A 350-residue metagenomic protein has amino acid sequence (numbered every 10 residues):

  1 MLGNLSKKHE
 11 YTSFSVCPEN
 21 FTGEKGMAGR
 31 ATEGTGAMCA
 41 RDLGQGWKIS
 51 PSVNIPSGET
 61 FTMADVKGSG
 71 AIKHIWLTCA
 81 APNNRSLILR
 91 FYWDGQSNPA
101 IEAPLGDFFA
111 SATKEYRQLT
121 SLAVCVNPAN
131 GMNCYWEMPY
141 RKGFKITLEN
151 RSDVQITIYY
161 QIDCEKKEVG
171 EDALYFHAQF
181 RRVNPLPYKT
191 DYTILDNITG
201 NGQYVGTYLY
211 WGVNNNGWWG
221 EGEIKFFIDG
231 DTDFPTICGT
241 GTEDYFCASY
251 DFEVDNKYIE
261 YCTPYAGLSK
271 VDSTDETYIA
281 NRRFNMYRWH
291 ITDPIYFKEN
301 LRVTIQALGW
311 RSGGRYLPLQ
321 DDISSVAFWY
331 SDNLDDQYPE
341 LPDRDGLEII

Functional and structural regions predicted by a protein language model:
M1-I350: Beta-strand-centric surfaces of beta-sandwich/beta-rich domains
